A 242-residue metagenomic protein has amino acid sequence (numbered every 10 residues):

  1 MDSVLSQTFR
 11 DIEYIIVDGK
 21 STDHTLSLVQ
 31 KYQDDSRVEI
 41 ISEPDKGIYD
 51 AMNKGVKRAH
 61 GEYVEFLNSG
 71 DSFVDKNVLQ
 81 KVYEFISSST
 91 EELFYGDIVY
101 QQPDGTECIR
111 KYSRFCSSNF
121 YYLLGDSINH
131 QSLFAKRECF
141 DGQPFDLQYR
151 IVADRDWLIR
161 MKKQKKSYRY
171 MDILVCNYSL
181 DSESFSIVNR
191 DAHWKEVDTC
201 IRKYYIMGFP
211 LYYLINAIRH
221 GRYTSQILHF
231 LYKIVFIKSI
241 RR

Functional and structural regions predicted by a protein language model:
M1-D11: Short, acidic, metal-binding catalytic loop of nucleotide-sugar glycosyltransferases
V4, G19-K20, H24, K46-G47: Conserved short acidic donor-positioning loop in nucleotide-sugar-dependent glycosyltransferases
R10, D18-S27, N68: A conserved acidic beta->alpha catalytic loop
S42-A59: Glycine-rich, basic loop-to-helix element that forms the pyrophosphate-binding segment of sugar-nucleotide handling
V64: Short aromatic/hydrophobic "clamp" motif used to bind/position activated sugar donors
K76-C108: Conserved donor NDP-sugar-binding/catalytic core segment of glycosyltransferases
Y112-E196, C200: Conserved nucleotide-sugar donor-binding catalytic segment
R202-R242: Membrane-proximal basic amphipathic "stem/tether" segments
